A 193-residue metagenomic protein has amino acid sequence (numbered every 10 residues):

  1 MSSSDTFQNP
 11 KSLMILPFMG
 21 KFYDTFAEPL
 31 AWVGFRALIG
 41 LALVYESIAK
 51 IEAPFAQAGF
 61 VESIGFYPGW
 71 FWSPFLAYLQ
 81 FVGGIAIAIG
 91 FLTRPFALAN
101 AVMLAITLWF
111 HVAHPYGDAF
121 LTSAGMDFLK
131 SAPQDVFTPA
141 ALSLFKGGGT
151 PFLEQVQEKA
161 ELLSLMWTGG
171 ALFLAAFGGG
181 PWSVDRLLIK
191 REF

Functional and structural regions predicted by a protein language model:
S2-E52, W70-Y78, V82, I89-F193: Extended, low-polarity transmembrane helix blocks
P54-Y67, Q80: Short juxtamembrane and helix-loop transition motifs at transmembrane-helix boundaries in membrane proteins
